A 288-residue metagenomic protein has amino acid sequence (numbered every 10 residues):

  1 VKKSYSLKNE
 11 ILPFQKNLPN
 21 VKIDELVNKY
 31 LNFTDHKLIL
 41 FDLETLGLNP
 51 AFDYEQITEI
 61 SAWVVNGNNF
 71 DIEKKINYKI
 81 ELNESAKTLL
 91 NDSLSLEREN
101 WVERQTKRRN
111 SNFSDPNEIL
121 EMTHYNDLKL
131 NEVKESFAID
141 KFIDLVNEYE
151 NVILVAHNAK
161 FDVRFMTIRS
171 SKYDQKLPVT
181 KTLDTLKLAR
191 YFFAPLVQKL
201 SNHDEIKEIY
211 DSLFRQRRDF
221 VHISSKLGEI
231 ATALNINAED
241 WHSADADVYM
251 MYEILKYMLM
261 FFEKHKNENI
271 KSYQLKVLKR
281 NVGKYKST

Functional and structural regions predicted by a protein language model:
V1-N32, D204-D219, A233, D245 (+1 more regions): Acidic two-metal-ion nuclease catalytic site recognized across multiple nuclease folds, prominently DnaQ/RNase D-T
S4-K172, V179, V221-A233, H242: Conserved non-catalytic scaffold segment of RNase H-like nuclease domains
N66, K160, P178-D184, L188 (+2 more regions): Short, surface-exposed recognition loops or helix-turn segments adjacent to catalytic cores
L89-D92, F193-L196, G283-Y285: Short aromatic-enriched loop/helix-cap "lid" or pocket-rim segments at secondary-structure transitions that line
R169-Y173, Y191, P195, A233 (+1 more regions): Active-site catalytic microenvironments for nucleophilic, acid-base chemistry
L183-R218: Short alpha-helix plus adjacent loop in nuclease-associated cores
K187, S225-E229, Y249, E253: Residues on a specific face of well-ordered alpha-helices
I236-A238: Conserved nucleotide-sugar donor-binding catalytic segment
